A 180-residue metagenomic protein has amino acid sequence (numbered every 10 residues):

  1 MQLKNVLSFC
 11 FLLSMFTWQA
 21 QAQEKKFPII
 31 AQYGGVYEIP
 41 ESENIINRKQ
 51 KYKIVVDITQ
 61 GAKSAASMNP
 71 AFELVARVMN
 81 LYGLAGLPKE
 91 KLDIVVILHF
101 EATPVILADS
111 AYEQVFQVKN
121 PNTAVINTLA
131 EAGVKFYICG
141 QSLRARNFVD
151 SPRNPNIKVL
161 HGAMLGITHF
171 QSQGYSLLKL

Functional and structural regions predicted by a protein language model:
M1-Q23: Bacterial Sec-dependent N-terminal signal peptides
A22-P40: Long, contiguous juxta-domain segments that are non-catalytic but functionally important
K26-A31, Y112-E113, V118-L180: A cross-taxonomic marker for long C-terminal extensions/tails that follow the last structured domain
N47-S64, L107-A111: Acidic/histidine-rich, surface-exposed loop or edge segments in extracytoplasmic proteins
K53-D57, I94-L98, K135-I138: Structural recognition of the beta-strand scaffold that forms the well-ordered cores of secreted hydrolase catalytic
D57-M68, I94, E113-V115, N156: Second-shell loop/turn segments in exported
M68-L87: Histidine-anchored nucleotide/phosphate-binding helix
P88-I106: Acidic helix-start/capping segments at beta-turn-to-alpha-helix junctions
